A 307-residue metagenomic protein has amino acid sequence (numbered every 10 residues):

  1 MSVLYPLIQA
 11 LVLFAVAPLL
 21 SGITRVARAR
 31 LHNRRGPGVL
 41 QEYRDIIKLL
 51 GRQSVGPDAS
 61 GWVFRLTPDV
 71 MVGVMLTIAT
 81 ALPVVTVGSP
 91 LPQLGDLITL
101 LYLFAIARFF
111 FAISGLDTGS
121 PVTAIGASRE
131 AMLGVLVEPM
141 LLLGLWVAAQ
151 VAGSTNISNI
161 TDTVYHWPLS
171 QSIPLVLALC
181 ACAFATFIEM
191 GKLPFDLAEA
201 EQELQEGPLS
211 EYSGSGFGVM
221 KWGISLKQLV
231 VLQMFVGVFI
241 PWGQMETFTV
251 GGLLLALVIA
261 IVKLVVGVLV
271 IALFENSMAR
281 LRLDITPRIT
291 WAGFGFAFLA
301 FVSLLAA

Functional and structural regions predicted by a protein language model:
P6-A17, P92-A105, W167-E189, L255-A256: Alpha-helical transmembrane segments
N33-L50, P194-G216: Juxtamembrane inter-helical linkers in multi-pass membrane proteins
D45-F64, S120-I125, P208, Y212-G216: Cytosolic juxtamembrane amphipathic/interface segments immediately preceding and feeding into a transmembrane helix
S54-P57, L76-P92, F111-S120, S154-T155 (+1 more regions): Transmembrane alpha-helix boundary signature
T80, T99-S114, V135-V151: Mid-bilayer segments of alpha-helical transmembrane spans in multi-pass integral membrane proteins that mediate
Q93, L145-L175: Juxtamembrane/interfacial segments at transmembrane-helix boundaries in multi-pass membrane proteins
I113-L116, P241-Q244, L264-R280: Transmembrane alpha-helical segments of integral membrane proteins
V270-A297: Interfacial loop-to-transmembrane junctions
